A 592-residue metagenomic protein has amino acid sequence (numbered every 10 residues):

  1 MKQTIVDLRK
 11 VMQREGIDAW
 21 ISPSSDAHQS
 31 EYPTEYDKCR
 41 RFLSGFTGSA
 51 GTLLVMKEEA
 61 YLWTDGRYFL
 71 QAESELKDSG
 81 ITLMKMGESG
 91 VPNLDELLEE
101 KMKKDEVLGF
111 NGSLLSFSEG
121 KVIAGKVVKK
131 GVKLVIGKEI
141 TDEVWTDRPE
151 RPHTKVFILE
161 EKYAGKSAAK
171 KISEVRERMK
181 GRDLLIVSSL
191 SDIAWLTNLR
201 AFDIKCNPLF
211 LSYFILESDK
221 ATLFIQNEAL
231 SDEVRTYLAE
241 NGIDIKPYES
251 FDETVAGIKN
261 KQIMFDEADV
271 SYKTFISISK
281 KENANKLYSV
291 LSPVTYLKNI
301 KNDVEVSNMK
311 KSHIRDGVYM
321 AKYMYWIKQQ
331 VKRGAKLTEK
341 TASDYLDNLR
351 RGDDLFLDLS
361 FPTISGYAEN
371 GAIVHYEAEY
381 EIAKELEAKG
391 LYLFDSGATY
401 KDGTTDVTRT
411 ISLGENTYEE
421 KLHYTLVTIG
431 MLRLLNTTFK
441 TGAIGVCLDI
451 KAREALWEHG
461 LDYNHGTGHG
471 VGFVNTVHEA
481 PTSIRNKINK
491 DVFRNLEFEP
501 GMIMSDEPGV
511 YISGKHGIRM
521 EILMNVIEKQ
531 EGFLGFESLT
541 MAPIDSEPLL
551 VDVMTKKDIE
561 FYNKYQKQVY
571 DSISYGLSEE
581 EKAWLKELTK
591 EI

Functional and structural regions predicted by a protein language model:
M1-I592: Active-site neighborhoods and metal-handling regions in enzymes and metal-associated proteins
